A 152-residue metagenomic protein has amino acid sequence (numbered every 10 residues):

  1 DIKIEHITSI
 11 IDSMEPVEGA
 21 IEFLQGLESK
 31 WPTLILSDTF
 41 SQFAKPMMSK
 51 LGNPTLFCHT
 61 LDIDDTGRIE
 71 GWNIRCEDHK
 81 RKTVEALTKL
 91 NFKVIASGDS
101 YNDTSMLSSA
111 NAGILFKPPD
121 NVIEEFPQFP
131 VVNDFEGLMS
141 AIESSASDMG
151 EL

Functional and structural regions predicted by a protein language model:
D1-P32: A metal-dependent, Asp-based hydrolase signature
A20-L51, T55-T60: Substrate-recognition element of Asp-dependent hydrolases with the DxDx(T/V) motif
T33, S37-D38, K93-N133: Acidic, Mg2+-coordinating phosphoryl-transfer loop and its flanking beta/alpha structural elements, shared across
S41-K45, D103-T104, M139: Short, well-ordered alpha-helical microsegments
N53-R81: Glycine/Thr-rich beta-alpha phosphate-binding loop at enzyme active sites
L56-I63, P118-V122, F135-L138: Short, acidic/turn-prone active-site loops that include or flank metal/cofactor- and phosphate-binding residues
D64-G71, I123-P130, S140-S145: Short, charged, surface-exposed secondary-structure boundary motifs
G71-E85, G137, S144, D148-L152: A polyampholytic, Gly/Pro-enriched intrinsically disordered region
